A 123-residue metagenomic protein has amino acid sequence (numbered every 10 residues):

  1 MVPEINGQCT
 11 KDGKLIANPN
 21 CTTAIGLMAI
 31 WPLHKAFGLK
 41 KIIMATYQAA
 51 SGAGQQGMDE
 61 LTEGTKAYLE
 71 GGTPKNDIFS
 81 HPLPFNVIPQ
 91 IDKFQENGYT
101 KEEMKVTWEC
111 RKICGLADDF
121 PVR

Functional and structural regions predicted by a protein language model:
M1-L83, G115-V122: N-terminal Rossmann-like NAD(P) cofactor-binding subdomain of oxidoreductases, focused on the glycine-rich
S80-R123: Oxyanion-binding "anion nests"
